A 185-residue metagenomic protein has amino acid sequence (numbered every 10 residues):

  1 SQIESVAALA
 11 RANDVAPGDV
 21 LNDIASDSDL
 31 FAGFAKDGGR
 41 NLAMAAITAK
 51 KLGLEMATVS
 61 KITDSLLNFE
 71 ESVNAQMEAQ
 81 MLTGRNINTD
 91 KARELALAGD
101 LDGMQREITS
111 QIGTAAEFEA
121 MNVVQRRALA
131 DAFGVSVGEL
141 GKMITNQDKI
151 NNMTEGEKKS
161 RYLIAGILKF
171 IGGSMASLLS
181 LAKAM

Functional and structural regions predicted by a protein language model:
S1-A184: Amphipathic alpha-helical assembly segments that mediate oligomerization or membrane-associated assembly across
